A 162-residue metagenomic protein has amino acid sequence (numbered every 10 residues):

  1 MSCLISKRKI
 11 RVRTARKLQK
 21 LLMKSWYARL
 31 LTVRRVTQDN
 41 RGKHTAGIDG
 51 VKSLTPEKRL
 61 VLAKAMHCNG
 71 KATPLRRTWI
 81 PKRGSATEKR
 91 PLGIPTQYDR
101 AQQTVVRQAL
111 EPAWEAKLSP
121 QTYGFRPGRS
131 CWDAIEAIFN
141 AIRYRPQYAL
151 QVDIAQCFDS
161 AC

Functional and structural regions predicted by a protein language model:
M1-C162: Conserved pre-catalytic core of RNA-dependent polymerases
